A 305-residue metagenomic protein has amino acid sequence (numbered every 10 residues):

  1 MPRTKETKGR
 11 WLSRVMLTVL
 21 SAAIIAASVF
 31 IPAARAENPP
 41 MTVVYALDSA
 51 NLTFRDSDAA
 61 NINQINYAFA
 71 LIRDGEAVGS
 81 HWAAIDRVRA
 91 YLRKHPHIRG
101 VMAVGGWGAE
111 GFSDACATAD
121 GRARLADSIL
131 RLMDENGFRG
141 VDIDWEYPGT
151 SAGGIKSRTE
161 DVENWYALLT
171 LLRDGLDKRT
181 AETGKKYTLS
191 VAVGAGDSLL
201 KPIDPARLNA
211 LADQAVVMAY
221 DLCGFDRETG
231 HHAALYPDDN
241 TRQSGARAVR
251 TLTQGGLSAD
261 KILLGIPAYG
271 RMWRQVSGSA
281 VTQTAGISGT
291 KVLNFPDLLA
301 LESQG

Functional and structural regions predicted by a protein language model:
M1-G9: N-terminal secretory signal peptides that target proteins for export/translocation
K8-L17: N-terminal Sec-pathway targeting helices
M16-S28: Bacterial N-terminal signal peptides
V29-A36: Sec-dependent signal peptide cleavage junction
E37-M133, T150, E160, S277: Glycan-recognition patch characteristic of GH18 chitinases/ENGases and related GlcNAc/peptidoglycan-binding proteins
N38-T42, N61-Q64, H95-V101, N136-V141 (+3 more regions): Loop/turn elements at helix/coil->beta-strand transitions in domains of secreted/extracellular proteins
Y45-L47, A68, V101-G105, D142-E146 (+3 more regions): A cross-family glycoside hydrolase active-site/sugar-binding cleft signature
D74-A83, D127, P148-E302: Substrate-binding surface in catalytic domains of secreted glycosidases
